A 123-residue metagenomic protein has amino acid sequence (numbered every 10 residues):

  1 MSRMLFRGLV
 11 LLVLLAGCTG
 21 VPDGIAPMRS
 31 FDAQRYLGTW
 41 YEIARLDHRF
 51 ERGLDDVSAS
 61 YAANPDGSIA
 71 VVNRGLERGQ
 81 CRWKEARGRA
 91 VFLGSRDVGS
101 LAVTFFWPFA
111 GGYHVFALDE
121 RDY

Functional and structural regions predicted by a protein language model:
M1-S2, D23: Hydrophobic alpha-helical segments, principally membrane-spanning helices and signal/leader peptides
S2-R3, L101: Generic hydrophobic, helix-prone segments enriched in Leu/Val/Ile
R3-L11: Sec-dependent signal peptide recognition, specifically the positively charged N-region followed immediately by
L12-Y123: A beta-rich soluble binding module of mature secreted/lumenal proteins
